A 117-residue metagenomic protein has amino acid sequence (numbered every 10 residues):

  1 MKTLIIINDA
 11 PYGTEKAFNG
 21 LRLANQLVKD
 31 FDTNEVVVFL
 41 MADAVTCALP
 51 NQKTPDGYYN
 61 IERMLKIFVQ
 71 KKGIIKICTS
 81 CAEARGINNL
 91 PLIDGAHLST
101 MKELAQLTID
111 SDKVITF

Functional and structural regions predicted by a protein language model:
I5-G20, A48-Q52: Short, glycine-rich nucleotide/cofactor-binding loops
A17-D30, V38: Histidine-anchored nucleotide/phosphate-binding helix
A24, V36-A42, G73-S80: Short internal beta-strands
D32, V38, C47-N51: Primarily the HKD phosphodiesterase
A44-A48, A84-R85: Short, active-site-adjacent cap segments at secondary-structure transitions
N51-D56, L92-D94: Short glycine-enriched, charge-decorated loop/helix-capping segments at active-site entrances that position
T54-C81: A glycine-rich helix N-cap at a beta->alpha junction
A84-F117: C-terminal structural segments of small proteins and small subunits
